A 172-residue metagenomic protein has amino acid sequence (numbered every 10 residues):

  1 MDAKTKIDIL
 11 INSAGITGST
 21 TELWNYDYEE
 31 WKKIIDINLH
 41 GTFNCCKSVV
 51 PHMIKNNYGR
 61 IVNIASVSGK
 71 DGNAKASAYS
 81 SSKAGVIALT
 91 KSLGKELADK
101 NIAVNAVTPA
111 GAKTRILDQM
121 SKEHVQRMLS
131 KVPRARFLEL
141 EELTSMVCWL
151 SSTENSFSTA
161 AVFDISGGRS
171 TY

Functional and structural regions predicted by a protein language model:
D8, W24-F43, Y58, V62 (+2 more regions): Catalytic Tyr-X3-Lys loop
T17-T20, D71, C148, T159-Y172: Short C-terminal tail/terminal secondary-structure segment of NAD(P)H-dependent dehydrogenase/reductase domains
T21-L23, E30-K32, L117, H124-M128: Substrate-binding pocket helix/loop in short-chain dehydrogenase/reductase
Y26, G72-S80, S92, M120: Active-site loop-to-helix junction immediately N-terminal to the catalytic Tyr of the SDR YXXXK motif in Rossmann-fold
C46, S82, T90: Active-site helix of classical SDR
P51, K95-D99, S156: Alpha-helical segment proximal to the catalytic Tyr-Lys
S66: Residue(s) in the substrate-gating loop at a strand-loop-helix junction that position the organic substrate next
A106, R127-S158, I165-G167: C-terminal helical subdomain
